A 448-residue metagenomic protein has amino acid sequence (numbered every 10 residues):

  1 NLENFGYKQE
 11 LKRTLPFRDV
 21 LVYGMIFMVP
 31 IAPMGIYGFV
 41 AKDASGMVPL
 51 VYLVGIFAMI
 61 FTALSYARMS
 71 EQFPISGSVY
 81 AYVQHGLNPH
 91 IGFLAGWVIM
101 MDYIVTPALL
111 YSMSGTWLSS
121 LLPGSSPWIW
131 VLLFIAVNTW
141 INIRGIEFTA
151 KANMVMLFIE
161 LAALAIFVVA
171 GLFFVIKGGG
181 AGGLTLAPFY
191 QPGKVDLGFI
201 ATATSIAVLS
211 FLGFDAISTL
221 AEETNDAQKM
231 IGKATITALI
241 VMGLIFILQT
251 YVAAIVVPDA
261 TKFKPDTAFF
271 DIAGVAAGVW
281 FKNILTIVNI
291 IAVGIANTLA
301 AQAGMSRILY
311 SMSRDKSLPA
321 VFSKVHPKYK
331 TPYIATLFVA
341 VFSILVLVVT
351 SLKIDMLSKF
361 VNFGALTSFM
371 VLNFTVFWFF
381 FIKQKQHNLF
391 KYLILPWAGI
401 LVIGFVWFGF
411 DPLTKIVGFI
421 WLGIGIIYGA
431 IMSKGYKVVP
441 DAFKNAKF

Functional and structural regions predicted by a protein language model:
N1-M47, L53, M59-L64, I75-S76 (+2 more regions): Membrane-interface "cap" regions at the ends of multi-pass membrane proteins
R13-G24, N88-M101, W130-F134, K194-A207 (+4 more regions): Select transmembrane alpha-helical segments in multipass membrane proteins
F39-D43, V51, I60-I143, F148 (+2 more regions): Hydrophobic transmembrane alpha-helices that form the core helical bundles of multi-pass secondary transporters
V48-P49, L122-S126, V155-L285: Helix-loop-helix junctions that connect adjacent transmembrane segments in multi-pass membrane transporters
Y80-Q84, L110-V131, A163-I166, A221-Q228 (+6 more regions): Helix-loop-helix connectors at the membrane interface of multi-pass transporters/channels
A81-Y82, N88, S119-L121, I236-L299 (+2 more regions): TM-loop-TM module centered on a large, flexible mid-protein loop between adjacent transmembrane helices in multi-pass
G115, P127-G183, T235-I240, V361-V371 (+3 more regions): Membrane-interface loop-to-helix entry segments
V361, A365, F390-F448: A generic transmembrane alpha-helix motif of multi-pass inner-membrane proteins
